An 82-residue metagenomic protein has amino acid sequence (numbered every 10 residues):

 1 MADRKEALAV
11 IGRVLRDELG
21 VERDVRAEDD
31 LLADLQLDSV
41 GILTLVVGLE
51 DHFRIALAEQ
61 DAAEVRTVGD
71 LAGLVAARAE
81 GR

Functional and structural regions predicted by a protein language model:
M1, K5, Q36-S39, V65: Short, solvent-exposed loop/helix junctions and linker helices that flank or host conserved functional motifs
M1-D24, A76-R82: Thiotemplate assembly-line natural product biosynthesis machinery
R16-D34, H52-E64: Phosphopantetheine carrier-protein modules
A33-D51: Phosphopantetheine-attachment site and its flanking helix in carrier
E59-E64, V68-E80: C-terminal structural segments of small proteins and small subunits
